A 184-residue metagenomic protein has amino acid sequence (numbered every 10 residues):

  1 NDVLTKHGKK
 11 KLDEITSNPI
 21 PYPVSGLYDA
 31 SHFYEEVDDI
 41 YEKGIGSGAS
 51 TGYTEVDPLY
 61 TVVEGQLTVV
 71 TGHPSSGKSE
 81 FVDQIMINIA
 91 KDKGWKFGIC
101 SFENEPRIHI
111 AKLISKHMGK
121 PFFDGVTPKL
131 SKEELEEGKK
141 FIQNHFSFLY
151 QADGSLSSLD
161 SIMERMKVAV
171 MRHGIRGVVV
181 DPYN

Functional and structural regions predicted by a protein language model:
N1-I20: Accessory, often N-terminal, substrate/partner-engagement and coupling regions that sit outside the core NTP/cofactor
V3-L4, D29, G48, G154: Catalytic cores of large soluble enzymes that bind and process phosphate-bearing ligands
P21-K120, F148: The Walker A/P-loop phosphate-binding site
D57, K93-G174: Cytosolic-facing regulatory segments adjacent to core modules
R176-N184: Helical hairpin unit composed of two closely spaced alpha helices linked by a short loop
